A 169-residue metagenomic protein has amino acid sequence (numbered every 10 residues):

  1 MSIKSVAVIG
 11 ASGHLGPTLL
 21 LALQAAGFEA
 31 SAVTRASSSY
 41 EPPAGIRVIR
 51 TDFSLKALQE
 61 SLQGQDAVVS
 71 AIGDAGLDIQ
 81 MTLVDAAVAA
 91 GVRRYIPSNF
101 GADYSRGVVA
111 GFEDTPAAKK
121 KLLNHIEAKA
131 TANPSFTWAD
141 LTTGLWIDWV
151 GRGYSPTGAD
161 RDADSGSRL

Functional and structural regions predicted by a protein language model:
S2-P43, L55, L77, D103-L169: Oxidoreductase cofactor-interface core, primarily capturing Rossmann-like NAD(P)-dependent enzymes
V8, G45-I49, I72-G73: Short, flexible loop segments at the rims of nucleotide/cofactor-binding pockets, characterized by
A26-F28, A44-G45, G64, G91-V92: Short glycine/proline-enriched coil/turn segments at helix->beta-strand junctions
S31-V33, I49, V69, I96 (+1 more regions): Hydrophobic/aromatic beta-strand patches that form the interior of the parallel beta-sheet core in alpha/beta enzyme
G45-D66: Conserved Rossmann-fold cofactor-binding substructure of NAD(P)-dependent oxidoreductases
G45-I49, D85-A86, A110-F112: Short low-complexity, flexible loop/linker segments enriched in glycine and/or proline with clustered acidic
Q63-N99, D114-A128: NAD(P)-cofactor binding segment of oxidoreductase domains
